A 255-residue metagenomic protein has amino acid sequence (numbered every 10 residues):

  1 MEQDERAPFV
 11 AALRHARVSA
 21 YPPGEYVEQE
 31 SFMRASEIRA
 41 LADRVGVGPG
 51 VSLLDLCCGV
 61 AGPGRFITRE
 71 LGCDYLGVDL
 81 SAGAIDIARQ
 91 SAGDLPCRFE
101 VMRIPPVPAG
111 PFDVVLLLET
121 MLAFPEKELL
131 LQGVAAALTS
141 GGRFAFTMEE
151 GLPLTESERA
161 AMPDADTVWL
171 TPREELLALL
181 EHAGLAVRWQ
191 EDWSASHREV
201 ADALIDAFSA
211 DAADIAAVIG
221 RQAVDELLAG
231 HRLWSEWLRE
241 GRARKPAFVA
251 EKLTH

Functional and structural regions predicted by a protein language model:
M1-P22: N-terminal, positively charged/glycine-rich alpha-helical extensions of SAM-dependent methyltransferases
S31-P49: Conserved alpha-helix/loop element of class I SAM-dependent methyltransferases that forms part of the SAM/SAH-binding
L54-L56, V60-P105: Class I SAM-dependent methyltransferase SAM/SAH-binding core
P105-V115: A short acidic, Gly/Pro-enriched loop at the edge of an enzyme's catalytic core that lines a small-molecule cofactor
V114-E126: A short SAM/SAH-binding and catalytic strip from SAM-dependent methyltransferases
E128-R143: A short glycine-rich, Lys/Arg-flanked "PGG" loop and its adjoining helix->strand segment in the class I
F146-V168: Short, glycine-/aromatic-enriched active-site segment of Class I SAM-dependent methyltransferases
E191-H255: Conserved Class I S-adenosyl-L-methionine
